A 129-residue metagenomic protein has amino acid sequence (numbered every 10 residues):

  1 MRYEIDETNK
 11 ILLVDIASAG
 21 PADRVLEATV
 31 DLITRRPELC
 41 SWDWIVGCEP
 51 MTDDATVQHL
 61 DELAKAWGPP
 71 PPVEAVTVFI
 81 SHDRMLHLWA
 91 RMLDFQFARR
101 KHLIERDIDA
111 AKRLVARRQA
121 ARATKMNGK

Functional and structural regions predicted by a protein language model:
M1-K129: Amphipathic, Lys/Arg-enriched alpha-helical "gate/interface" segment within cytosolic domains that mediates
